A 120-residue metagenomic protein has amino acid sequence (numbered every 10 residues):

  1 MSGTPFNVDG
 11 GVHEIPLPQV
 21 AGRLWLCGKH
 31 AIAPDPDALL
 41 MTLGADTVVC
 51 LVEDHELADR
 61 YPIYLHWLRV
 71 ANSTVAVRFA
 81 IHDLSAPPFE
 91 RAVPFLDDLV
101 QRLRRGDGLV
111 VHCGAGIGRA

Functional and structural regions predicted by a protein language model:
M1-K29: Mobile, glycine- and charge-enriched loop segments and immediately flanking short secondary-structure elements within
V20-L109: Cysteine-based protein phosphatase catalytic domain of the PTP/DSP
G106-A120: A phosphate-binding catalytic loop at a beta-strand-loop-alpha-helix junction that coordinates phosphoryl groups
